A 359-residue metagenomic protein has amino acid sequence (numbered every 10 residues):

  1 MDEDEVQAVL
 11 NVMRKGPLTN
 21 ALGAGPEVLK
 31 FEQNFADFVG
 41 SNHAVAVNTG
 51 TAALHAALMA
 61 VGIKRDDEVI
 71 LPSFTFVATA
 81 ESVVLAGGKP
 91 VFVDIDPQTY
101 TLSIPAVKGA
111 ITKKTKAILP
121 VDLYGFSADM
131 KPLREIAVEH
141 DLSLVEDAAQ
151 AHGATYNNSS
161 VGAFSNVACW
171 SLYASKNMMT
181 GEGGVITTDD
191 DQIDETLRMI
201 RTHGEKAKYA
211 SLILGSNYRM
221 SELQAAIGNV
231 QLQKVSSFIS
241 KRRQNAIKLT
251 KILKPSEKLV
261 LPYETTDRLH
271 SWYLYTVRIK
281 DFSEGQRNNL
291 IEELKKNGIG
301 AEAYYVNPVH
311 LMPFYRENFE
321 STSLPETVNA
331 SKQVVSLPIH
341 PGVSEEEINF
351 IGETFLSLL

Functional and structural regions predicted by a protein language model:
M1-T19: N-terminal "arm"/small-domain region of PLP-dependent enzymes with the aminotransferase-like
P17-E68, S82-L85, F92-D94, S159: Phosphate-binding glycine-rich loop
K30-Q33, S41-A44, P105, G109 (+5 more regions): PLP-dependent aminotransferase class I/II
V45, I70, V91, S143-V145 (+3 more regions): Structural detector of well-ordered beta-strand residues that form the stable sheet scaffold of enzyme domains
M59-A148, T155: PLP-dependent aminotransferase-like
E146-M179, A207-L212, V260: Conserved active-site segment immediately N-terminal to the catalytic lysine that forms the internal aldimine
A163-M199, E205, E222-A225: Active-site PLP attachment segment
